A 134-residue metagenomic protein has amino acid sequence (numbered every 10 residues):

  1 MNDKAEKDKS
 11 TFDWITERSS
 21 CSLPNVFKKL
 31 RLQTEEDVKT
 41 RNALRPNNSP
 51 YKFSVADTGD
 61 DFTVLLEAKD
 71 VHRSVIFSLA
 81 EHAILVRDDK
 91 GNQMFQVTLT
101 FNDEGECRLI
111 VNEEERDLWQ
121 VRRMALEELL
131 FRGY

Functional and structural regions predicted by a protein language model:
M1-K7: Acidic, low-complexity proline/glycine-rich segments
N2, N25, N42, N47-N48 (+3 more regions): Detector for Asparagine
K4, T16-E17, V121: Alpha-helical interaction segments
K7-K9, E128-L129: Generic detector of bulky aromatic hydrophobic side chains
D8-V55: Contiguous, amphipathic alpha-helical segments that mediate oligomerization or scaffolding in large protein assemblies
D60-Y134: Intrinsic disorder/low-complexity polar-acidic segments
